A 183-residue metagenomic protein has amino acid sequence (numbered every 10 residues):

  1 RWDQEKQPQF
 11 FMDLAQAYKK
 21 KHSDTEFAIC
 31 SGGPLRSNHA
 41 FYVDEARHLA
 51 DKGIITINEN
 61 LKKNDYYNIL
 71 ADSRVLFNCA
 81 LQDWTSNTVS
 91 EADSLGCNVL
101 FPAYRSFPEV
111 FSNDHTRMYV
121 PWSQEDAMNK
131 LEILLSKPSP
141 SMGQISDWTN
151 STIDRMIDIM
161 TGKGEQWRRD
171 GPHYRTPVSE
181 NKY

Functional and structural regions predicted by a protein language model:
D3-A17: A conserved mid-protein helix/loop that constitutes part of the nucleotide-sugar donor-binding site
E26-V43, E59: Glycosyltransferase donor-sugar binding loop
A40-N64: Nucleotide-activated donor-binding/catalytic signature segment of Leloir-type glycosyltransferases, i.e., the conserved
N68-S73: Short alpha-helical donor nucleotide-sugar binding micro-motif in glycosyltransferases
A80-Q82: Aromatic "clamp/platform" in nucleotide-sugar-dependent glycosyltransferases that forms part of the donor/acceptor
N98-F101: Short hydrophobic beta-strand element within catalytic cores of glycosyltransferases and related nucleotide-activated
P108-I133: Change "using UDP/GDP/dTDP sugars" to "using nucleotide sugars
S136-Y183: A charged, aromatic-enriched C-terminal amphipathic alpha-helix characteristic of glycosyltransferases across folds
